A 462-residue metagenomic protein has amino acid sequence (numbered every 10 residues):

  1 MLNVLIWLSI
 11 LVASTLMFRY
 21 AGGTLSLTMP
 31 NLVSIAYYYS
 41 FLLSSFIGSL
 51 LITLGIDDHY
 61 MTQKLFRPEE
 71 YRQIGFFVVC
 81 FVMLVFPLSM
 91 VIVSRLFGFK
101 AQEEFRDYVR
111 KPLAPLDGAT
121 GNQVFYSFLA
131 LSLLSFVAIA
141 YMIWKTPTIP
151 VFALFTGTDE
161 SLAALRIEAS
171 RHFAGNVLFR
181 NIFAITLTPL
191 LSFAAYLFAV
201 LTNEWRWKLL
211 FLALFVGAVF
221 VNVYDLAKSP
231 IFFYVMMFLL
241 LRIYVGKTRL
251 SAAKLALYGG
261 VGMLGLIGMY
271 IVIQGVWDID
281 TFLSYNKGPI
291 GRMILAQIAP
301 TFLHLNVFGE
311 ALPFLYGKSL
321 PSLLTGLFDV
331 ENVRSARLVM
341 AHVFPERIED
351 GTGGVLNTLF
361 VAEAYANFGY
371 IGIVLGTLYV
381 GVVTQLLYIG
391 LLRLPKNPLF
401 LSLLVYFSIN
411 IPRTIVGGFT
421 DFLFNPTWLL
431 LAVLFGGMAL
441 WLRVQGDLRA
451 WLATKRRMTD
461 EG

Functional and structural regions predicted by a protein language model:
M1-F125, Y234-G275, G417-G462: N-terminal "leader" segments that precede or initiate the main folded domain
N3-S14, F81-V85, F125-A140, F179-S192 (+2 more regions): Hydrophobic alpha-helical transmembrane segments
L16-A21, F81-Q102, N181-W205, G381-L386: Transmembrane alpha-helical segments in integral membrane proteins
M17-T24, A195-T202, G217-D225, R242-Y244 (+3 more regions): Hydrophobic alpha-helical transmembrane segments
S26-F41, E204-F211, L392-L404: Membrane-interfacial loop-to-transmembrane alpha-helix junctions, especially the N-terminal start
F99-A253, Y258-W277: Membrane-embedded catalytic interface detector for glycan/lipid assembly enzymes
F155-L178, L266-T384: Small-residue-enriched transmembrane helix-hairpin modules in multi-pass membrane proteins
G353-D460: Hydrophobic alpha-helical segments
